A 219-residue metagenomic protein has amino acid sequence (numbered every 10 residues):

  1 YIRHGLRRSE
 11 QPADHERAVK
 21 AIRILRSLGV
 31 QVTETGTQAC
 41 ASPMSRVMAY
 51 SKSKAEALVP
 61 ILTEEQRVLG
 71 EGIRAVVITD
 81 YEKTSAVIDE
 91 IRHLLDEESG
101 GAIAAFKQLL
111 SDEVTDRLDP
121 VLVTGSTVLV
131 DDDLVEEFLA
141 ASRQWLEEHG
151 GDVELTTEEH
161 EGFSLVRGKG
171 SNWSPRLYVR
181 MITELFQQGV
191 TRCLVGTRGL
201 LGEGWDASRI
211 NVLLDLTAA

Functional and structural regions predicted by a protein language model:
Y1-C193: Conserved C-terminal RecA-like helicase domain
V195, L200-A218: A short beta-strand element within the Helicase C-terminal
